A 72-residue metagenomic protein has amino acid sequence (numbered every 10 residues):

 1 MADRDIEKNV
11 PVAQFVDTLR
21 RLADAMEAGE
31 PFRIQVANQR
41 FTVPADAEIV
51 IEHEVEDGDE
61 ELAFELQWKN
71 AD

Functional and structural regions predicted by a protein language model:
M1-D5, R33-Q35, R40-D72: N-terminal intrinsically disordered, cationic/polar leader segments that include organellar targeting peptides
E7, A13, P31-R33: Charged, well-structured alpha/beta interaction segments
